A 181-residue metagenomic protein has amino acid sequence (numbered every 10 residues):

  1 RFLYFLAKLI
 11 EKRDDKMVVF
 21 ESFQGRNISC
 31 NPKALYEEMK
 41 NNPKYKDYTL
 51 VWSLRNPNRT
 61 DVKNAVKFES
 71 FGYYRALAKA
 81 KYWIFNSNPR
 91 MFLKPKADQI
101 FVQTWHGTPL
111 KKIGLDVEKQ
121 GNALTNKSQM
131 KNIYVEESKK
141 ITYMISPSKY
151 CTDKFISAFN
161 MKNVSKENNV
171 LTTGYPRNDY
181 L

Functional and structural regions predicted by a protein language model:
R1-L3, G114, K119-G121, T125-L181: A nucleotide-sugar donor-handling region in carbohydrate enzymes
R1-Y73: N-terminal pre-catalytic "stem/leader" segment of glycosyltransferase-like enzymes
V18, W83, M144: Receiver (REC) domain switch-region micro-motif
R26, R90-M91, C151-D153: Glycine-rich nucleotide phosphate-binding loop and flanking beta-alpha elements of Rossmann-like dinucleotide-binding
K33-E37, V62-N126, N132: Extended catalytic core of nucleotide-activated donor transferases of GT-like folds
D47-L50, I100, Y143, N169: Residues at the starts of beta-strands that form the adenosine-phosphate
W52-L54, F85, S146: Short beta-strand scaffold positions
L54-R59, T108, K149-Y150: Short beta-alpha junction loops
